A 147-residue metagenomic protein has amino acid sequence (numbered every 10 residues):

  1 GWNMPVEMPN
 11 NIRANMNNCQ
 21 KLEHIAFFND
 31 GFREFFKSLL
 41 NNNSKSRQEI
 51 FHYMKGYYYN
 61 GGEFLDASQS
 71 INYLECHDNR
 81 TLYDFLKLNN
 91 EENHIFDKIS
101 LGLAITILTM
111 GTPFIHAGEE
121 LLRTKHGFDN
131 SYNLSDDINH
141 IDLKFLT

Functional and structural regions predicted by a protein language model:
G1-A117, L121-L122, F128-L134: Conserved alpha/beta catalytic core and glycan-binding cleft of carbohydrate-active enzymes
I138-I141: Active-site beta-strand/loop architecture of penicillin-binding DD-peptidases
K144-T147: Catalytic cores of secreted or luminal carbohydrate-active enzymes
